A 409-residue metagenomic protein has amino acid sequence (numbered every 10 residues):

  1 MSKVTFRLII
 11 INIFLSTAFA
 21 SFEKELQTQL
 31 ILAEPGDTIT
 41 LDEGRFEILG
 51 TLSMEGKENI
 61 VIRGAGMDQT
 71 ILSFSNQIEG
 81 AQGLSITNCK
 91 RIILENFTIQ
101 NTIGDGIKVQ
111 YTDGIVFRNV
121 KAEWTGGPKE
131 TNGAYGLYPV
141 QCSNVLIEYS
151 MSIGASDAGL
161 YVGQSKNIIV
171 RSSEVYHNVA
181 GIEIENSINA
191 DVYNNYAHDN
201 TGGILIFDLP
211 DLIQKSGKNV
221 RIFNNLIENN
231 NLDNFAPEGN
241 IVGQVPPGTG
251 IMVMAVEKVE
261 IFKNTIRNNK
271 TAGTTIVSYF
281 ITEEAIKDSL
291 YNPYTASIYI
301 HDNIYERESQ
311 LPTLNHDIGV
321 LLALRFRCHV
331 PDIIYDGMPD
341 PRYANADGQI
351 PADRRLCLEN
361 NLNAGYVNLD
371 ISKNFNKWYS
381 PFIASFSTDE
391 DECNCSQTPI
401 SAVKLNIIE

Functional and structural regions predicted by a protein language model:
R7-T17: Bacterial N-terminal signal peptides
S21-K24, G56-I103, G126: Right-handed parallel beta-helix/beta-spiral solenoid domain characteristic of secreted/periplasmic
F22-L30, P35-I60, T70, F74-N76 (+1 more regions): N-terminal extracellular ligand-recognition/capping segment immediately after the signal peptide
E23-Q27, L49, S75-S85, N101-K108 (+8 more regions): Extracellular beta-strand/beta-solenoid scaffold signature
K24, Q77, V109, G114 (+5 more regions): Extracellular beta-rich repeat passengers
D37, G44, G50, E58-I60 (+18 more regions): The right-handed parallel beta-helix/beta-solenoid scaffold, focusing on the short coil/turn and N-cap positions
